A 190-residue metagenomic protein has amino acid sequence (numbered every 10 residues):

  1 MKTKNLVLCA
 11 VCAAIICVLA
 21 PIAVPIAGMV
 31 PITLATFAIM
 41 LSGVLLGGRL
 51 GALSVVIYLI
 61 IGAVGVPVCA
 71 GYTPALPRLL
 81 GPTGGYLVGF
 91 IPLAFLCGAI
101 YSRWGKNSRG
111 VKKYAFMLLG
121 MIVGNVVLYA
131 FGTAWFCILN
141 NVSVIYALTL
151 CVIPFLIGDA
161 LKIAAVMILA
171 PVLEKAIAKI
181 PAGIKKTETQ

Functional and structural regions predicted by a protein language model:
M1-A10, T149-Q190: Alpha-helical transmembrane segments and their cytosolic interface
M1-A52: Hydrophobic transmembrane alpha-helices
L6-V11, F37-L41, G51-I57, L79 (+4 more regions): Hydrophobic alpha-helical transmembrane segments
V11, V18, L76-L128: Short helix-perturbing small/polar motifs within transmembrane alpha-helices
I16, A20, G43, G62 (+4 more regions): Structural signal for membrane-spanning alpha-helices in multi-pass inner-membrane proteins, emphasizing helix cores
A20-P31, I57-L93: Interfacial aromatic-anchored transmembrane helix boundaries in multi-pass membrane proteins
G51-Y58, V66-C69, L93, C97 (+4 more regions): Alpha-helical transmembrane segments and their lipid-water interface positions in multi-pass membrane proteins
V66-Y72, A134-T149: Interfacial helix-loop-helix junctions of multi-pass membrane proteins
